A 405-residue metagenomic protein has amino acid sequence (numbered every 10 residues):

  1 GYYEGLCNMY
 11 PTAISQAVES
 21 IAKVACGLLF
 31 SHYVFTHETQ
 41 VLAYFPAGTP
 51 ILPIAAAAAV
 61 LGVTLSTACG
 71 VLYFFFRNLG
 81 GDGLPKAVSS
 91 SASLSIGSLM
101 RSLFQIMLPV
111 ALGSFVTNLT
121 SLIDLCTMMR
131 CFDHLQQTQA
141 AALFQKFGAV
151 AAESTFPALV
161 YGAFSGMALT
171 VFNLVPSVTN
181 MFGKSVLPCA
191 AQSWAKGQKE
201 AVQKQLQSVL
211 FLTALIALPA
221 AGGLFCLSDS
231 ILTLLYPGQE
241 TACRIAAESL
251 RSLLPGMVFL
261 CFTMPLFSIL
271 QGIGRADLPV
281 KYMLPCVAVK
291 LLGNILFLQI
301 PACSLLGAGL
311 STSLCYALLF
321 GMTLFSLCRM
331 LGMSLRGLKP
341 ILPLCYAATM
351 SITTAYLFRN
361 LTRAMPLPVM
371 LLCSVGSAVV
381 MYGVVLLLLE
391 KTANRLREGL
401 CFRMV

Functional and structural regions predicted by a protein language model:
G1-Q16, P255-P285: Membrane-interface junctions at transmembrane-helix termini in multi-pass inner-membrane proteins
L6, Y10, I21-V71, D277 (+3 more regions): Membrane-interface helix-loop junctions in multi-pass transport and translocation proteins
E38-V60, L72-T117, R329-L344, G399-L400: Interhelical loop/hinge segments that connect adjacent transmembrane helices in multipass membrane
M100, F104, V186, Q198-L215 (+2 more regions): Interfacial transmembrane-helix starts/ends
D133, Y356-V405: Membrane-proximal transmembrane or re-entrant/amphipathic helices at the cytosolic face
A142-T179, L210-L212: Alpha-helical transmembrane segments of polytopic membrane transporters and translocases
F172, P176-G197, F267: Helix-loop junctions and terminal segments of transmembrane helices in multi-pass membrane transport/translocation
G223-M257: Interfacial segments at transmembrane-helix termini and the short loops linking adjacent helices
